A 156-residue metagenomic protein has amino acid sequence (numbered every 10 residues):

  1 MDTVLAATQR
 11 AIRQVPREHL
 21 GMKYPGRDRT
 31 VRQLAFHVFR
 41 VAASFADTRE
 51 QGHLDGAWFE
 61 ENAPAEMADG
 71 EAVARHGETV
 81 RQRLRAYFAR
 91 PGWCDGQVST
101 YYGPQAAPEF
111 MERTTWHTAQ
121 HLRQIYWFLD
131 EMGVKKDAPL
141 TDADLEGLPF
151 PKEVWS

Functional and structural regions predicted by a protein language model:
M1-R10: Hydrophobic alpha-helical segments and helix pairs
D2, A74, E78, E112-T115: Short amphipathic alpha-helical segments with heptad-repeat character
D2, S44-H53, A86-C94: Short, functional N-terminal and low-complexity linear motifs
V4, V41, H76-Y87: C-terminal ligand-sensing/allosteric alpha-helical core of TetR-family HTH transcriptional regulators
Q9, R13, R17-A63, S99-S156: Short, contiguous alpha-helical
A65-A68, Y87-R90, C94-V98, Q105: Catalytic cores of extracellular degradative/oxidative enzymes
A65-V80: A short, structured beta-strand-centered segment in the mid-to-C-terminal lobe of catalytic cores from group-transfer
R81-D95, W116-A119, R123: C-terminal regulatory/effector modules of DNA-binding transcriptional regulators
